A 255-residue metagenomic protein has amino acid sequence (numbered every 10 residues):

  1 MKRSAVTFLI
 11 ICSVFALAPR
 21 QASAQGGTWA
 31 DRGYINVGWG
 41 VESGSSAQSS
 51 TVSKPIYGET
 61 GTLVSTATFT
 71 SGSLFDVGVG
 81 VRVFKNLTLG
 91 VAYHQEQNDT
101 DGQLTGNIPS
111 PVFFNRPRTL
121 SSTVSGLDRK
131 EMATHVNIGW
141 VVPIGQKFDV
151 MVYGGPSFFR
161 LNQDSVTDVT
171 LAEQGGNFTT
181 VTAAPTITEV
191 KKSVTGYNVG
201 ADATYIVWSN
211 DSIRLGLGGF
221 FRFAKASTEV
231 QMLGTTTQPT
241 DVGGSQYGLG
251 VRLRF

Functional and structural regions predicted by a protein language model:
M1-D31: Cleavable N-terminal export/targeting peptides
R20-F84, L89, R254: Short glycine/proline- and aromatic-enriched beta-strand/turn motifs that initiate or cap beta-hairpins
Y34-N36, V242-F255: Outer-membrane beta-barrel "beta-signal"
I35-S43, V91-Q95, V152-F158, A203 (+1 more regions): Transmembrane beta-barrel strands of outer-membrane/channel proteins
V41, V81, W140-V142, A203-V207 (+1 more regions): Residue-level signature of outer-membrane beta-barrel architecture
G44-S71, H94-A133, F159-T195, A226-Q246: Extracellular/periplasm-exposed beta-strand and loop segments of Gram-negative cell-envelope proteins, dominated by
V77, V136-I138, V152, V199-A203 (+1 more regions): Membrane-embedded beta-strands of outer-membrane beta-barrel proteins, especially the hydrophobic/small aromatic
N86-L89, F148, S209-L215: Repeated loop/turn-to-beta-strand initiation elements of outer-membrane beta-barrel proteins
